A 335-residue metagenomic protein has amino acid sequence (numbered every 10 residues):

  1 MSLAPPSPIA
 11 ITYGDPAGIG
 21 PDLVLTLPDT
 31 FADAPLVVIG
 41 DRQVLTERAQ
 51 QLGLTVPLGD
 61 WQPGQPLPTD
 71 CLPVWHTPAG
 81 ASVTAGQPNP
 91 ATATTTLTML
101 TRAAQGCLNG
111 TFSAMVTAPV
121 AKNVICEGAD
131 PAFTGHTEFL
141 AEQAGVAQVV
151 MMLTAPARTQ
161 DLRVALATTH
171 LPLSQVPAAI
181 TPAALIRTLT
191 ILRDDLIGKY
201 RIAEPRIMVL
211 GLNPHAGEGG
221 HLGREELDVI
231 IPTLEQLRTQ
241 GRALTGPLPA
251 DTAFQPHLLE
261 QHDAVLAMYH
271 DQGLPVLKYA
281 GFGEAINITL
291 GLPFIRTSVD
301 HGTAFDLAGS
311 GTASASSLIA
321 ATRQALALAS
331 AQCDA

Functional and structural regions predicted by a protein language model:
M1-E225, I231-A335: Anion-binding alpha/beta catalytic cores of soluble intermediary-metabolism enzymes, centered on
